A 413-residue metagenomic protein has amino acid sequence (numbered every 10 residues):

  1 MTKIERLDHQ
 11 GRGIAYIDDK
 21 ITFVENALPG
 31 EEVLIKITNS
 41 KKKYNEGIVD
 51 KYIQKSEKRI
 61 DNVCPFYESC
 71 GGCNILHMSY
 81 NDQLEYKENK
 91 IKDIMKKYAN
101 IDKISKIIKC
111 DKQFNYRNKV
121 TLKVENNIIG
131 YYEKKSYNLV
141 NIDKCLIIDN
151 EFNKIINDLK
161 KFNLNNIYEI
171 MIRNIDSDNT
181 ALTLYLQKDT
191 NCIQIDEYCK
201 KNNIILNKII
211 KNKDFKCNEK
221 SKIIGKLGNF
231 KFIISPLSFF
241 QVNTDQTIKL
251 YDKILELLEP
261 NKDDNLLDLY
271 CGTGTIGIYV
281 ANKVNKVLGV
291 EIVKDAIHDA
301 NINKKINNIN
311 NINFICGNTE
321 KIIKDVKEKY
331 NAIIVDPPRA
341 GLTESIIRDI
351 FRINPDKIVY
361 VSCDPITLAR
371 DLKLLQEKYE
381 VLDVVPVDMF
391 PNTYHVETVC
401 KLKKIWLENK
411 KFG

Functional and structural regions predicted by a protein language model:
M1-I334, A340, S345-R348, K411-G413: Accessory RNA-recognition modules of RNA-modification enzymes
K90-I91, L374, V399: Alpha-helical scaffold elements adjacent to nucleotide-binding pockets in ATP/GTP-utilizing enzyme cores
K119, H395-V399: Short hydrophobic/aromatic beta-strand or adjacent loop that forms the aromatic wall/cage of a ligand/substrate-binding
N313-V396, W406-G413: S-adenosylmethionine
K401-K403: Short, well-ordered beta-strand micro-motif
